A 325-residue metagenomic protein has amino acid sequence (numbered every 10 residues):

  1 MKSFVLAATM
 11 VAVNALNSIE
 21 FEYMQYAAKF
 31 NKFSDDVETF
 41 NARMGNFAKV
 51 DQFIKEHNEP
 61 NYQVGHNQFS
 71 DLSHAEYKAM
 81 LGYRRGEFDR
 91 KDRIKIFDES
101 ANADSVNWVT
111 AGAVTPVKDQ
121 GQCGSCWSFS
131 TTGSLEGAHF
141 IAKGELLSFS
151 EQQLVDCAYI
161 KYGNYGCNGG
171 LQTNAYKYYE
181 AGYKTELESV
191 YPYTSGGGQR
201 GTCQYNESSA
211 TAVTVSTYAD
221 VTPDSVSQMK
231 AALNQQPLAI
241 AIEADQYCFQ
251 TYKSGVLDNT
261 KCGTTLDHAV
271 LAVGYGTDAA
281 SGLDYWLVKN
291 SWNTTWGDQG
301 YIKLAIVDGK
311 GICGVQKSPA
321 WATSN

Functional and structural regions predicted by a protein language model:
M1-M10: Classical eukaryotic N-terminal signal peptides for Sec-dependent ER targeting/secretion, especially the positively
F4, N14-N325: Catalytic-core signature of thiol
